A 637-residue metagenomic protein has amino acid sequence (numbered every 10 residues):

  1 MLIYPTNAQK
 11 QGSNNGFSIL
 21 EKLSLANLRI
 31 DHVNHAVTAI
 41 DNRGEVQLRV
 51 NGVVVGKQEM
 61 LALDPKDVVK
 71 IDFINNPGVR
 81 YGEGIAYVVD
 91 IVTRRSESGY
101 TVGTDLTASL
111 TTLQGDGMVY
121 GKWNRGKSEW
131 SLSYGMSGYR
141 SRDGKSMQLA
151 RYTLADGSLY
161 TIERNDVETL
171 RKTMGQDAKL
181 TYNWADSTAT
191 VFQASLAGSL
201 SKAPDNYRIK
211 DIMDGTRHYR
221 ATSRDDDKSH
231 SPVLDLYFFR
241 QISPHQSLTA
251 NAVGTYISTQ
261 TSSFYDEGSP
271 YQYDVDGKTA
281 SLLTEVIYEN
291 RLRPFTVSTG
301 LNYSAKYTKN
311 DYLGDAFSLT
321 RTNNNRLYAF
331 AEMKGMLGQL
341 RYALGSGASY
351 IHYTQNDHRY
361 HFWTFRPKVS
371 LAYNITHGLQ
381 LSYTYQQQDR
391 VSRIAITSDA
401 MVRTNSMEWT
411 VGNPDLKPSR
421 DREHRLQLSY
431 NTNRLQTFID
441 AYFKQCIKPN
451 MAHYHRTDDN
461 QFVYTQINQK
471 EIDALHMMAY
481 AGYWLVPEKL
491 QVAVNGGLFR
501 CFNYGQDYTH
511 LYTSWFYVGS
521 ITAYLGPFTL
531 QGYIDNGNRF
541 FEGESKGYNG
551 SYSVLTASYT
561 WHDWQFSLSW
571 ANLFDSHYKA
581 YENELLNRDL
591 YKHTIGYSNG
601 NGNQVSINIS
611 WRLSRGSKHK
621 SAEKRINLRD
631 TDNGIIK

Functional and structural regions predicted by a protein language model:
M1-R208, S223-G254, E289-F295, S370-N374 (+9 more regions): Membrane-proximal, glycine/serine-rich, low-complexity loop/turn segments characteristic of large bacterial
A62-L63, S109-T111, E168-M174, R224-H230 (+9 more regions): Replace "Gram-negative outer membrane beta-barrel proteins" with "bacterial and organellar outer membrane beta-barrel
F73-I74, Y100-T104, S158-D166, D214-T222 (+11 more regions): Extracytoplasmic loops and strand-loop junctions of Gram-negative outer membrane beta-barrel proteins
D143-G157, P204-G215, Y219, L234 (+12 more regions): Outer-membrane beta-barrel translocator domains and adjoining extracellular loop/strand segments of Gram-negative
G175-A203, R224-P367, N374-G378, L435-F443 (+1 more regions): Face-selective signature of the C-terminal outer-membrane beta-barrel domain
A197, N251-T255, T261-Y265, Q272-K278 (+2 more regions): C-terminal low-complexity, acidic/polar tails when present
S281-L283, Y328, N413, K417 (+4 more regions): Outer membrane beta-barrel strand-and-loop segments of large Gram-negative receptors, especially TonB-dependent
Q469-V486, F499-N503, L511-Y524, Q531-S553 (+4 more regions): Outer/extracellular conduits and scaffolds centered on Gram-negative outer-membrane beta-barrels
